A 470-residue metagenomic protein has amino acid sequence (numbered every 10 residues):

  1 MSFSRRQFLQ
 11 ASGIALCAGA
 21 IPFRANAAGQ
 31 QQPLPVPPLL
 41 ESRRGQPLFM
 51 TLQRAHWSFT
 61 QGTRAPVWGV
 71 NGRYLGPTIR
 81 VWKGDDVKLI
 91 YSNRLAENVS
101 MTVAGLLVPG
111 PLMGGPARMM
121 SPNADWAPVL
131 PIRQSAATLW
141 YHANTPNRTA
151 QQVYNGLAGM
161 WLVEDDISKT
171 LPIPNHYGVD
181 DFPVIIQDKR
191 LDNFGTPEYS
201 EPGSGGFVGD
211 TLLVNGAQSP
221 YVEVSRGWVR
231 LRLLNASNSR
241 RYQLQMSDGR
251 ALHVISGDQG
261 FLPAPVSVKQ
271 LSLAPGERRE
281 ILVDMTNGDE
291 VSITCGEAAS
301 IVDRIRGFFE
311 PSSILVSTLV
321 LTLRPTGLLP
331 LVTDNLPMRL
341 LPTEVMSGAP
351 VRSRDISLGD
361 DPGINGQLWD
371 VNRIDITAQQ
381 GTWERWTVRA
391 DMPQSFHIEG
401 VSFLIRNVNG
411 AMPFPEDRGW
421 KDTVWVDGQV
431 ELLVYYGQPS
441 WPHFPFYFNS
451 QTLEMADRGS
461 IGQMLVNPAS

Functional and structural regions predicted by a protein language model:
M1-F3: Secretory targeting signals
R5-R6, R232: Short, cationic motifs built from Arg/Lys/His that form the positively charged side of catalytic pockets
Q7-A27: N-terminal export signals
N26-A274, I281, N287, V320-D334 (+5 more regions): Histidine-centered copper-binding motifs that mark active-site loops of extracellular/periplasmic copper enzymes
V103-G105, P111-P116, M120, V254-P265 (+1 more regions): Active-site pocket scaffolds in enzymes
L139-H142, G288-A299, W441-T452: Short, surface-exposed ligand- or partner-binding patches at beta-edge/loop junctions that are enriched in aromatics
D289-V320, A456-G459: Terminal connector regions
